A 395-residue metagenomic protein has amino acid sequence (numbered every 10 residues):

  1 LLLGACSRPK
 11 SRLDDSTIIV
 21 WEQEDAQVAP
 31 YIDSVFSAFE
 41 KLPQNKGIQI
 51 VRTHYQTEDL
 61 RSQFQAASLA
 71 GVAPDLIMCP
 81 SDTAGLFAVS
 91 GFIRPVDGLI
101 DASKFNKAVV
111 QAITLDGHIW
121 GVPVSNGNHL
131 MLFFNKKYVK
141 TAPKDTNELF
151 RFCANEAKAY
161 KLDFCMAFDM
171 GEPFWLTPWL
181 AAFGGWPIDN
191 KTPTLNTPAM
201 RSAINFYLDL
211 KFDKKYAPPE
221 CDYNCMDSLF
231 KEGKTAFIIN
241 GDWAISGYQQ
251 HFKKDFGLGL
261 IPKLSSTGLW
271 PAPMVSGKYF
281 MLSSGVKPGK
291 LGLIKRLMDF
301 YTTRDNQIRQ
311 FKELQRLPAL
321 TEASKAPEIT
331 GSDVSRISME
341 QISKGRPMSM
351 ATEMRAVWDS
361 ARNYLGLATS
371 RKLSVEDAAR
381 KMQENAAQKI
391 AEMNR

Functional and structural regions predicted by a protein language model:
L3-L86, T267, G289, L373 (+2 more regions): Conserved N-terminal structural module of periplasmic/extracytoplasmic solute-binding proteins
A38, L42-K107, T114, K137 (+6 more regions): Extracytoplasmic "Venus flytrap"/periplasmic binding protein-like
K46-Q49, D209-K214, P218, Q250-R316: Extracytoplasmic/periplasmic substrate-recognition and gating elements
A66-A67, P74-D75, L99-K136, D163-C165 (+2 more regions): A structural signal for short loop-to-beta-strand junctions that line the ligand-binding cleft of periplasmic/secreted
C79-L130, T141, T146-F150, K158-Y160 (+2 more regions): Hinge/lid segment of periplasmic solute-binding proteins
W120-L130, E148-P193, T235: Extracytoplasmic/periplasmic solute-binding protein
C153, T192-E220: Glycine-centered hinge/linker elements that transmit conformational signals in sensory and ligand-binding systems
G259, F311-N363, L367, A391-R395: Long, aromatic- and glycine/proline-rich binding clefts that accommodate carbohydrate-like moieties
